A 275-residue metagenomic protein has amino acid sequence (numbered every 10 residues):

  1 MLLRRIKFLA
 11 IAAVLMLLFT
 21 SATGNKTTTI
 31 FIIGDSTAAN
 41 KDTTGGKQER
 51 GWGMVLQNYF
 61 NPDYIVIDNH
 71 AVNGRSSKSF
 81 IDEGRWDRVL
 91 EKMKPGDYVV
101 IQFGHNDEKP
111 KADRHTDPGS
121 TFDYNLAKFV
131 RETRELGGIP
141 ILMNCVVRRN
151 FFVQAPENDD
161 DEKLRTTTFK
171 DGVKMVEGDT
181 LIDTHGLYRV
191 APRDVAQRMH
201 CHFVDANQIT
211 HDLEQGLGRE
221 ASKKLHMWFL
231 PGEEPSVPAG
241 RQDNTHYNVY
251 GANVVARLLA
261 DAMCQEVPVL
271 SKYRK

Functional and structural regions predicted by a protein language model:
M1-R4: N-terminal secretory signal peptides that target proteins for export/translocation
K7-T27: Bacterial Sec-dependent signal peptides at the C-terminal "C-region" and cleavage site
L9-A13, R50, N207, R257: Low-complexity, intrinsically disordered regions enriched in charged/polar residues
T23-A71, D87-V99: Serine-esterase "nucleophile elbow" of acetyl-processing enzymes
N25, G84-N253, R257-R274: Alpha-helical cap/lid subdomain in secreted, periplasmic, or secretory-pathway luminal O-acyl-processing enzymes
N40-R50, A71-F80, K109, D113-D117: Acidic/histidine-rich helix-loop elements that form or flank divalent-metal/phosphate-binding sites at the catalytic
